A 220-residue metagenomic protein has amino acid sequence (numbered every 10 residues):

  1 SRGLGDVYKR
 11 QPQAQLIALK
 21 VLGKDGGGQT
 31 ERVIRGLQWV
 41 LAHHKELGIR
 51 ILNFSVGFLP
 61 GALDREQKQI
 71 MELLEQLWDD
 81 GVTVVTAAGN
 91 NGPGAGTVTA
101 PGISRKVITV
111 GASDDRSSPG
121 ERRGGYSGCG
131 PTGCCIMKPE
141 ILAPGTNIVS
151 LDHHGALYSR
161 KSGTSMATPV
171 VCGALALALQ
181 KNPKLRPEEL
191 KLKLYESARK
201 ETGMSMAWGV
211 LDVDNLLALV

Functional and structural regions predicted by a protein language model:
S1-Y8: Short, small-residue-biased leader/transition segments that mark boundaries at the very start of proteins
D6, G36-V40, V171-A178, L216: Buried hydrophobic packing segments
K9-Q15: Catalytic pocket of metal/acid-base enzymes, prominently hydrolases
V21-K106, G133-I136, D152-T168, S205: Substrate-binding/access-modulating region of protease and related hydrolase catalytic domains
Q38-K45, E75, D79, A112 (+2 more regions): Sec-exported extracytoplasmic/periplasmic mature domains
I49-S55, Q180-V220: C-terminal subdomain of the subtilisin-like protease fold in secreted/lumenal serine endopeptidases
G102-Q180, K184, E188: Extracellular S/T/G-rich loop segment that most often corresponds to the catalytic His/Ser-adjacent loop
